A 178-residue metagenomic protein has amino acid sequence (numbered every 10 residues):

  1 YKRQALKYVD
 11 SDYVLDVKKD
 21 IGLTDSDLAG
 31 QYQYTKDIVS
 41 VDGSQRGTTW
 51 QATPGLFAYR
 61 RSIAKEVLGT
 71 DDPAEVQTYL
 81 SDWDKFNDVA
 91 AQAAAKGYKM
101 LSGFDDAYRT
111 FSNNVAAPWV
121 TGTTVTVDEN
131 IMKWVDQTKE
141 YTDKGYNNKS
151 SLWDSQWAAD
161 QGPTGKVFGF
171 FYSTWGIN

Functional and structural regions predicted by a protein language model:
K2-G30, E66-V67, Q161, F168-G169: Extracytoplasmic "Venus flytrap"/periplasmic binding protein-like
K2-Q4, T53, F104-A107, F171-I177: Beta->alpha turn/N-cap motifs
K7, K133-N178: Extracytoplasmic/periplasmic substrate-binding proteins
V9, S40, Q51, G162-T164: A generic fold-level signal
D12-V14, N114-V120: Short secondary-structure boundary/capping segments
K18-D27, K36-A107, W119-L152: Helix-loop-helix "hinge/cap" segment bordering the ligand-binding cleft or interdomain interface
F86, A90-A93, N114, A159-F170: Hydrophobic residues within well-ordered alpha-helices
T110-S112: Terminal low-complexity/disordered tails
